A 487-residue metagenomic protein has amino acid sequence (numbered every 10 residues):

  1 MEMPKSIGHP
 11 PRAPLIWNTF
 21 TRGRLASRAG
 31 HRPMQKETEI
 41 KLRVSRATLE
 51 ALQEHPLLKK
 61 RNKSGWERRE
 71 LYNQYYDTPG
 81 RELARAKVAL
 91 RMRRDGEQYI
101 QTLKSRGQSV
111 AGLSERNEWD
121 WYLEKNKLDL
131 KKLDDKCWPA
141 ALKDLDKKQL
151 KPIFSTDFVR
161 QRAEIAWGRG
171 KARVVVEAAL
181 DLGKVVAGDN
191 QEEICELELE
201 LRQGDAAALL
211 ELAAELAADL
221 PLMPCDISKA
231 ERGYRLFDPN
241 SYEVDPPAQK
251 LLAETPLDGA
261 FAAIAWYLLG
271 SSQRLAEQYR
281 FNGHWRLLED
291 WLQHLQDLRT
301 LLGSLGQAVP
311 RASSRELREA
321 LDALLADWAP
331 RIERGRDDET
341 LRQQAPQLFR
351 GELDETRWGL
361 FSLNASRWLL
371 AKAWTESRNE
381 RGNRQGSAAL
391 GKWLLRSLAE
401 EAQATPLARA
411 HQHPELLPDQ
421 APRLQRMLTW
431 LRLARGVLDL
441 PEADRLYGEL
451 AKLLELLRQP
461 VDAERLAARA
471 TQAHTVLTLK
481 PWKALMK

Functional and structural regions predicted by a protein language model:
G8, G23, A29-G30: Residue-identity detector for glycine
R24-L25, R81: Short linear sequence elements within intrinsically disordered, low-complexity coil regions
R32-K487: Function-determining surface determinants
